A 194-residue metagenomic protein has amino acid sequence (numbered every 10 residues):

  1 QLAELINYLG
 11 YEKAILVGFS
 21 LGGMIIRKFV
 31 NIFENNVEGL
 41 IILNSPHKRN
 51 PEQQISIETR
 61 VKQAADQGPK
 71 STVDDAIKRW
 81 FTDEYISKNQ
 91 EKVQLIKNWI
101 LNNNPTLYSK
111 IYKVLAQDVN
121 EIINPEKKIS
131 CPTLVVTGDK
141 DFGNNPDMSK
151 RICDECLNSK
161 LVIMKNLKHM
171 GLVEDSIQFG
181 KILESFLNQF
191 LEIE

Functional and structural regions predicted by a protein language model:
Q1-V17, Q178-E184: Active-site loop/oxyanion-hole signature of alpha/beta-hydrolase fold enzymes
G18-G22, I26: Gly/Ala-rich beta-loop-alpha elbow adjacent to hydrolase catalytic centers
R27-I32, N36-V73, W80: Flexible "cap/lid" loop of the alpha/beta hydrolase fold
P51-I55, Q67-K127: Conserved alpha/beta-hydrolase catalytic His-Asp/Glu region
I129, V135-T137: Short beta-strand/loop motif that positions the catalytic acidic residue of the alpha/beta-hydrolase fold
C131, N145-D154: Short alpha-helix in the alpha/beta-hydrolase fold that links the catalytic acid
D139-N144: Acidic catalytic loop of the alpha/beta-hydrolase fold
S159-E194: Catalytic active-site module of serine/aspartate enzymes centered on a nucleophile-bearing elbow/loop
